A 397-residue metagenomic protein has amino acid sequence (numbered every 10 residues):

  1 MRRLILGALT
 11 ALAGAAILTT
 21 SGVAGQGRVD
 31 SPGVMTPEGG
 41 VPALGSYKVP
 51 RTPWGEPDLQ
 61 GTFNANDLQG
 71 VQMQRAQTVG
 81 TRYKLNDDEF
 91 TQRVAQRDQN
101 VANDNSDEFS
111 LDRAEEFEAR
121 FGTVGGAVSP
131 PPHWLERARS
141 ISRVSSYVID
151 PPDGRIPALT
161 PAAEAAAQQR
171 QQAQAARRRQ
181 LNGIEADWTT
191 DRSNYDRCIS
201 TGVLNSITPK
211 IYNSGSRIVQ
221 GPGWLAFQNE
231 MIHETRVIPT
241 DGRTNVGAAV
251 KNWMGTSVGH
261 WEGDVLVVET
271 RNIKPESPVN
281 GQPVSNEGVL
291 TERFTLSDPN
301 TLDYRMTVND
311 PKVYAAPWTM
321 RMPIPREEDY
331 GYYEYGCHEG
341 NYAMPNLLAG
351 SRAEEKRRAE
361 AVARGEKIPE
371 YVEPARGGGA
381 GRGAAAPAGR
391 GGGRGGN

Functional and structural regions predicted by a protein language model:
R2-T10, T19-N397: PEST-like low-complexity, intrinsically disordered acidic/proline/serine-rich tracts that flank trafficking/processing
